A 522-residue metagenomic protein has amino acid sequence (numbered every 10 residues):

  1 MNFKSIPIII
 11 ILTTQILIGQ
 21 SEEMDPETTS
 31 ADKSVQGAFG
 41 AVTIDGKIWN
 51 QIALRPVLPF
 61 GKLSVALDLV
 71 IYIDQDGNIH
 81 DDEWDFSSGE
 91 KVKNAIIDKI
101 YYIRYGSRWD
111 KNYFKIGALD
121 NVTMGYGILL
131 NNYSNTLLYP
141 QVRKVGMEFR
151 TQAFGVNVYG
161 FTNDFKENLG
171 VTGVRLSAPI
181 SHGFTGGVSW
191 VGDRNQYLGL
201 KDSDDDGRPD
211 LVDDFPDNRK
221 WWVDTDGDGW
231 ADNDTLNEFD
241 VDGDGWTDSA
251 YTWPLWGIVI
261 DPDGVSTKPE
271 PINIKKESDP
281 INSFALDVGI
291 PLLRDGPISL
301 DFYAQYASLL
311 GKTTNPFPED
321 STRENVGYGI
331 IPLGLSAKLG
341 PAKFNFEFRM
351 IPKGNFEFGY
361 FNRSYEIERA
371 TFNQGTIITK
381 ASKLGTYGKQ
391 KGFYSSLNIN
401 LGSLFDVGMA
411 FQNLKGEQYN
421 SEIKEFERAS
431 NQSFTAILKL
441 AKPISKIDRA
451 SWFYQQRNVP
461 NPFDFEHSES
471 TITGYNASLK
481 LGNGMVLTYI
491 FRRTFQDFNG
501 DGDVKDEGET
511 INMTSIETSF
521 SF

Functional and structural regions predicted by a protein language model:
N2-I10: Sec-dependent signal peptide recognition, specifically the positively charged N-region followed immediately by
I10-G19: Hydrophobic h-region of N-terminal signal peptides that target proteins for export in Gram-negative bacteria
E22-D32, K47, N78-I79, D110-Y113 (+5 more regions): Signature for the C-terminal beta-barrel architecture of outer-membrane proteins
E27-F60, D68: Long, acidic/serine-threonine-rich intrinsically disordered regions with weak helical/coil propensity that act as
V65-Y102, L129, T314: Surface-exposed loop and membrane-interface regions of Gram-negative outer-membrane beta-barrel proteins
I97-G106, D110-Y113: Gram-negative (and chloroplast) outer-membrane scaffold detector with strong preference for beta-barrel transmembrane
I103, D206, G508-F522: Outer-membrane beta-barrel "beta-signal"
E466-I490: C-terminal structured "cap/appendage" subdomains that terminate the fold
